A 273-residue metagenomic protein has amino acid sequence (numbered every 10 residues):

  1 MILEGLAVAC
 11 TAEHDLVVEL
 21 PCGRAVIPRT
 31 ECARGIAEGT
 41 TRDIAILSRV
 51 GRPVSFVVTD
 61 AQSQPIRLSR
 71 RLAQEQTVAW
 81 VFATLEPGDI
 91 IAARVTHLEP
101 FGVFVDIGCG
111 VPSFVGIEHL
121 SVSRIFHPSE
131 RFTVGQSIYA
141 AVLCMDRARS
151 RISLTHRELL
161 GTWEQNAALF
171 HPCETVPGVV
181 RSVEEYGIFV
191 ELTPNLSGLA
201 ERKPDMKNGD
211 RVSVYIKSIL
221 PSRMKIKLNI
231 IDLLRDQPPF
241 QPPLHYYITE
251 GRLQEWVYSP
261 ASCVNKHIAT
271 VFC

Functional and structural regions predicted by a protein language model:
M1-L20, T41-I66, A92, P100 (+3 more regions): OB-fold/S1-family RNA-binding modules
V17-P21, V26-T30, R67-R71, F104-G108 (+5 more regions): Short, acidic/hydrophobic/Gly-rich beta-strand patch recurrent on exposed beta strands that often constitutes part
A25, R34, V54, A61-I66 (+1 more regions): A short acidic, glycine/proline-enriched capping/turn motif at secondary-structure boundaries, especially helix N-cap
A25-S48, Q76-P87, P112-V134, G161-E164 (+1 more regions): A cross-kingdom feature marking solvent-exposed beta-strand/loop segments within repeated, beta-rich binding/scaffold
A33, I66, R70, W80-F82 (+8 more regions): Amphipathic, alpha-helical segments enriched in basic
D43, P65-L72, H127, S153-E158 (+3 more regions): Secondary-structure junction/capping motif
A73-A79, L159-Q165, L233-F240: Short, charged/polar, Gly/Pro-enriched secondary-structure boundary elements
P87-V115, S121-R124, Y139, D146 (+2 more regions): Surface-exposed interaction/gating patches
